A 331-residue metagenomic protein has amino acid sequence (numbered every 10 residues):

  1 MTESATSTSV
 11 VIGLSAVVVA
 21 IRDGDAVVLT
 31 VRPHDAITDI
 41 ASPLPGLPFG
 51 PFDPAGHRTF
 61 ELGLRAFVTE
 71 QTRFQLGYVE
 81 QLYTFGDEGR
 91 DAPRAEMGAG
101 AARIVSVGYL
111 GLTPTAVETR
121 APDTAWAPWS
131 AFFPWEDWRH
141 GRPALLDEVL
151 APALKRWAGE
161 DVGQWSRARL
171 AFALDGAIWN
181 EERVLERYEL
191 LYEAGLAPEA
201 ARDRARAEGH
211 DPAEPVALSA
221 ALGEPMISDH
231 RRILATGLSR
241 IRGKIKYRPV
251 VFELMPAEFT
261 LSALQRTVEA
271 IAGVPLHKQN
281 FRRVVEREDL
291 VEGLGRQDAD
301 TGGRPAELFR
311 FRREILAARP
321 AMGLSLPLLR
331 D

Functional and structural regions predicted by a protein language model:
M1-S15: Acidic, metal-coordinating catalytic segment for phosphate/diphosphate chemistry, firing primarily on the Nudix
L14-V18, Y109: Short beta-strand scaffold segments in enzyme catalytic cores
D25-F74, L82-E88, K244-E269: Conserved Nudix-box catalytic region and its N-terminal flanking loop in Nudix hydrolases and closely related
P54, L62-R202, K244-V251, E288-E292: Active-site segment of metal-dependent pyrophosphate-handling enzymes, primarily the Nudix hydrolase catalytic core
R103-V105, G111, D289-D331: Long, intrinsically disordered, low-complexity Ser/Thr/Pro-rich regulatory/activation regions of nuclear proteins
E182-A220, E224, S228: Long, low-complexity, polar/charged, intrinsically disordered or flexibly structured peripheral segments
E208, P215-L254: A mid-sequence, solvent-exposed acidic-amphipathic segment
P275-L294: Charge-enriched amphipathic alpha-helical scaffolds
